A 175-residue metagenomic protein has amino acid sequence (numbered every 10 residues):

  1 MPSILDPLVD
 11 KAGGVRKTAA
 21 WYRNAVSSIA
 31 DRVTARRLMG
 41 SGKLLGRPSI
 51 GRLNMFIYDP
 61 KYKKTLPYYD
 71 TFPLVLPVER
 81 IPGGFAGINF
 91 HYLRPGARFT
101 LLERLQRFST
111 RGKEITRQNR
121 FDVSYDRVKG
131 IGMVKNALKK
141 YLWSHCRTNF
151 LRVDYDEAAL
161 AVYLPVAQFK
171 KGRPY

Functional and structural regions predicted by a protein language model:
P2-L53: Mixed-charge, Lys/Arg-rich low-complexity intrinsically disordered regions
P7-K11, P73, N89: Acidic, low-complexity intrinsically disordered regions
S49-I50, Y62-T65: Short aromatic-glycine-(Arg/Gly/Cys) micro-motifs in beta-strand/loop hairpins
M55-Y58: A generic structural signal for residues embedded in beta-strands
T65-I81: Short beta-strand-centered aromatic/proline hotspots
G83-H91: Short, solvent-exposed secondary-structure boundary/capping segments
L93-Y175: Intrinsically disordered, low-complexity, charged/polar segments
